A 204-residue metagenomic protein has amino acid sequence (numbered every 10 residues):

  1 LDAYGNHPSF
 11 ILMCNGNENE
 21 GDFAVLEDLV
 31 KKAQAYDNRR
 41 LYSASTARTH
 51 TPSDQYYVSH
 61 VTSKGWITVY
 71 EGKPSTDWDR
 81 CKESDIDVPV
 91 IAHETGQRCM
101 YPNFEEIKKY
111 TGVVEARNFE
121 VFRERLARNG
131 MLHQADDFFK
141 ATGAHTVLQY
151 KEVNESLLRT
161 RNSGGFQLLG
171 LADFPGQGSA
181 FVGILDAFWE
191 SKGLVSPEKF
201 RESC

Functional and structural regions predicted by a protein language model:
L1-L185: Substrate-binding/catalytic cleft of secreted carbohydrate-active enzymes, primarily glycoside hydrolases
E190-K192: Histidine-centered active-site microenvironments of extracellular/periplasmic hydrolases and transferases
L194-C204: Proline/serine/threonine-rich low-complexity linkers at boundaries of modular beta-sandwich domains
